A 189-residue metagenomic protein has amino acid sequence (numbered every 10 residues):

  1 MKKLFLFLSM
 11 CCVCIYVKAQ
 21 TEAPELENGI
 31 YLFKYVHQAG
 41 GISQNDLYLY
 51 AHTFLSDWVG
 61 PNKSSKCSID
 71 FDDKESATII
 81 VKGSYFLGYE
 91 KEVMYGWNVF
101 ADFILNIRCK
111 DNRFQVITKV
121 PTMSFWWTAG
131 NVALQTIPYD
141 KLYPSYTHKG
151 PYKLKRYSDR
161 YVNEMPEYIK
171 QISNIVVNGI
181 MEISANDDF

Functional and structural regions predicted by a protein language model:
M1-P24: Bacterial Sec-dependent N-terminal signal peptides
Q20-F189: Ser/Thr-rich, low-complexity intrinsically disordered terminal regions
